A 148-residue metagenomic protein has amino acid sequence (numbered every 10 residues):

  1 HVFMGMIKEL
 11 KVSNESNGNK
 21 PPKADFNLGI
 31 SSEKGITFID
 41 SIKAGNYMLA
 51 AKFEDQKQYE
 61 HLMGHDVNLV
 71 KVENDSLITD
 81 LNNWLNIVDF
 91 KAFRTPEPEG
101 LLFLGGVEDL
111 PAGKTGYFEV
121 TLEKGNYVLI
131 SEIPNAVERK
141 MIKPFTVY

Functional and structural regions predicted by a protein language model:
H1-A24, I30-K34, D40-A44, K52-L62 (+1 more regions): Extracellular/periplasmic metallocenter environments
P21-G29, N82-D89: Short intrinsically disordered coil segments
N27, M48-A50, D66-N68: Soluble periplasmic/extracytoplasmic beta-strand elements of cell-envelope proteins
G64-I78: Extended low-complexity, serine/threonine- and proline-enriched intrinsically disordered segments
S76-L122: Extracytoplasmic beta-sandwich strand-turn segments characteristic of Greek-key/jelly-roll folds
